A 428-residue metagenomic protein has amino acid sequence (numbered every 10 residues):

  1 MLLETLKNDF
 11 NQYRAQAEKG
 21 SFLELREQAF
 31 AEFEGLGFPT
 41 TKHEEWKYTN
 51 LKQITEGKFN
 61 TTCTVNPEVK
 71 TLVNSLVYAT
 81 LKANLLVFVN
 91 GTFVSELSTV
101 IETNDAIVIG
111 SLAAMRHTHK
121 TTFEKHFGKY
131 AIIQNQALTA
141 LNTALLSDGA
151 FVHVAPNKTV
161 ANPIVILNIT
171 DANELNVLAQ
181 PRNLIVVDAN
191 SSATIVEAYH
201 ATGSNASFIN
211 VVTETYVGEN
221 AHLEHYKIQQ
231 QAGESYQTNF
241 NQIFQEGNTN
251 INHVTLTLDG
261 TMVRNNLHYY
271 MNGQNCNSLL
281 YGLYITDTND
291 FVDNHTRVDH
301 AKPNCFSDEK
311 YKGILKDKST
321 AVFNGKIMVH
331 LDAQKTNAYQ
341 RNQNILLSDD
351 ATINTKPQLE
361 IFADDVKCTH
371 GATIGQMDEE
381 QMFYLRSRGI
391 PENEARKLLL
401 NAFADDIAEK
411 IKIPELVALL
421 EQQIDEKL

Functional and structural regions predicted by a protein language model:
M1-V212, E219-H222: Short, low-to-moderate order helix/coil transition modules at the start of elongated helical scaffolds
H119, F123-F383, S387-I390, A404-L428: Conserved beta-strand/loop scaffold segments within soluble protein domains that form the structured core and edges
